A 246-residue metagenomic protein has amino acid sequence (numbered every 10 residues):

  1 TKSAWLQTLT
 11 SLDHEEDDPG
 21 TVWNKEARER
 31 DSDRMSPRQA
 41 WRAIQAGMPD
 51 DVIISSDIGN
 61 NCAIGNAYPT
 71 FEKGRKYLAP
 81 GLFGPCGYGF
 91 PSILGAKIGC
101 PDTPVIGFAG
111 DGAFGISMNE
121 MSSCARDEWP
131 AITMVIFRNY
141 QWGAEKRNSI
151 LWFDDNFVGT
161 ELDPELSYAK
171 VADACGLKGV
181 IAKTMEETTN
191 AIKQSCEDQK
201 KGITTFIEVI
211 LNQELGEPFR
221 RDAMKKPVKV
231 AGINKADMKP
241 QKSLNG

Functional and structural regions predicted by a protein language model:
T1-T8, A63-G246: Thiamine diphosphate
L6-T10, G47-M48: Alpha-helix C-terminal capping segments
L12-T21, F206: Flexible, glycine/charged-enriched surface loops at secondary-structure junctions
D18-C100: Active-site diphosphate/adenylate-binding microenvironment
